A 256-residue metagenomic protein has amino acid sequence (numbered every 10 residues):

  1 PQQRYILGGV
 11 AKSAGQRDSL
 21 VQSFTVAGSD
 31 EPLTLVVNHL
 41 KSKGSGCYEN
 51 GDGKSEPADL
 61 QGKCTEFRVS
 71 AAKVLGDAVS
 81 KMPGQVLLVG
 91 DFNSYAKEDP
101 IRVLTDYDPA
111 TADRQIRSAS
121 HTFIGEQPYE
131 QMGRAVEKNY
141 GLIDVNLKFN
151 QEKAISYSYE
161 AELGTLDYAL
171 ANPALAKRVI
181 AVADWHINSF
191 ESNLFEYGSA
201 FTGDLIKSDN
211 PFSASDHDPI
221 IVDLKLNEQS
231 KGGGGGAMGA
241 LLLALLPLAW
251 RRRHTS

Functional and structural regions predicted by a protein language model:
P1-V26, D77-L87, N93-S230: Metal-dependent phosphoester-hydrolase catalytic domains
Y5-G8, G44-E66: Acidic/histidine-rich helix-loop elements that form or flank divalent-metal/phosphate-binding sites at the catalytic
G15-E56: Beta-strand-turn-beta hairpins that frame and shape the catalytic cleft of phosphate-ester-processing enzymes
L35, L87-L88: Beta-strand elements within well-structured catalytic alpha/beta cores of enzymes that handle phosphate/sulfate esters
N38, G90-D91: Active-site flanking residues adjacent to catalytic metal/cofactor-binding acidic residues
A58-G84: A long, amphipathic alpha-helix that forms part of the scaffold/cap immediately adjacent to metal-dependent active
K231-G235: Membrane-penetrating hydrophobic segments
A237-T255: A cross-kingdom C-terminal cell-surface attachment/processing module
